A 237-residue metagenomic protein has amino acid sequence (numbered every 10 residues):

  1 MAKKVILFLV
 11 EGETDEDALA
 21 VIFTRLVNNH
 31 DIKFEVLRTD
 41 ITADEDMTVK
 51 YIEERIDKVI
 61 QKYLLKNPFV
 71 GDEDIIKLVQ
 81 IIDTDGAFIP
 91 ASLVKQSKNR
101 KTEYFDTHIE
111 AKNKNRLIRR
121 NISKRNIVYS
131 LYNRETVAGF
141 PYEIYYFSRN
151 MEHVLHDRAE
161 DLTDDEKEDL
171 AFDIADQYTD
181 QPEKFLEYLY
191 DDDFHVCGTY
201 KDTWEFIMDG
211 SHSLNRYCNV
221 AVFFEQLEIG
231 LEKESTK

Functional and structural regions predicted by a protein language model:
A2-K3, D17-D46, D57-K237: C-terminal accessory helical subdomains adjacent to catalytic cores in phosphodiester- and nucleotide-handling enzymes
L7-L19: Catalytic nucleophile-elbow at a beta strand-turn-alpha helix junction centered on a G-D-S/GDSL motif, marking
